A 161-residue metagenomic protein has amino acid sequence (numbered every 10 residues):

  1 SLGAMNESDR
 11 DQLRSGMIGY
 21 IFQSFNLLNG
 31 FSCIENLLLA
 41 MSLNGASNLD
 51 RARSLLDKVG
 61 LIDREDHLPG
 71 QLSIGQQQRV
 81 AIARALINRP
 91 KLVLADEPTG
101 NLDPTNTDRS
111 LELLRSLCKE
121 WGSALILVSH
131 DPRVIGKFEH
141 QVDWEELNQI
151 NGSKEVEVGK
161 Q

Functional and structural regions predicted by a protein language model:
S1-K137, Q141-E145: ABC family nucleotide-binding domain
E146-E155: Conserved switch/coupling elements of ABC/ABC-like ATPase nucleotide-binding domains
